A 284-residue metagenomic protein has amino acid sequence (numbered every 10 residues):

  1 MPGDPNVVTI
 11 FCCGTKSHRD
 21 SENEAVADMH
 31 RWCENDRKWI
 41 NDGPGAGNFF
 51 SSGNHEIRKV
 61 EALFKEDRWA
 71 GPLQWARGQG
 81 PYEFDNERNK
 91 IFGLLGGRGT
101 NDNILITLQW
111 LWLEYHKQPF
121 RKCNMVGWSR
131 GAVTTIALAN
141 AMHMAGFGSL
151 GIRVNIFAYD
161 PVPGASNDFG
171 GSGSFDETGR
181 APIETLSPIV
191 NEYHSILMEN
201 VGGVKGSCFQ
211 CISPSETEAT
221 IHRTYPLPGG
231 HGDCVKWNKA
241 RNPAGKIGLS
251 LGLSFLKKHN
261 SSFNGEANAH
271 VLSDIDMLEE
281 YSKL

Functional and structural regions predicted by a protein language model:
M1-L284: Active-site- or binding-pocket-proximal scaffold segments within functional domains
